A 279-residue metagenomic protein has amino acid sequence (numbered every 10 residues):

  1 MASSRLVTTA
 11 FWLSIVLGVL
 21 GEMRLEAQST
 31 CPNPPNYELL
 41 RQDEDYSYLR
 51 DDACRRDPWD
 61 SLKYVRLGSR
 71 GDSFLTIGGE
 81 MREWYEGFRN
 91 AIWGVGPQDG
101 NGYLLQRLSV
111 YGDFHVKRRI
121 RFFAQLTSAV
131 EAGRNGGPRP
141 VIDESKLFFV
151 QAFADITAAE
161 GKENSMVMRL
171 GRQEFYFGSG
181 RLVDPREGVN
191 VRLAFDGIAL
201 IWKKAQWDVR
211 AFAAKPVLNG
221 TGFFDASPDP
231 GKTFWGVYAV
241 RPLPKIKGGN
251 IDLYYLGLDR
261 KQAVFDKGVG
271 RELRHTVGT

Functional and structural regions predicted by a protein language model:
M1-T8: N-terminal secretory signal peptides that target proteins for export/translocation
T9-G21: Bacterial N-terminal signal peptides
G21-G100, Y111, K117, R139-V141: N-terminal periplasmic/intermembrane-space "pro-region" immediately following the signal or transit peptide
G71, G100-L104, D143-F148, N190-R192 (+2 more regions): Short sequence motifs at beta-strands and strand-loop junctions characteristic of Gram-negative outer-membrane
G79, V110-F114, Q151-I156, I198-W202 (+2 more regions): Residues on the lipid-exposed face of transmembrane beta-strands in outer-membrane beta-barrel proteins
M81-R89, L126-A132, R172-Y176, K204-Q206 (+2 more regions): Transmembrane beta-strands of outer-membrane beta-barrel pores
G87-Q106, V116-M166, R181-D184, G222 (+1 more regions): Surface-exposed loop and membrane-interface regions of Gram-negative outer-membrane beta-barrel proteins
K162-M168, R181-T279: Signature for the C-terminal beta-barrel architecture of outer-membrane proteins
